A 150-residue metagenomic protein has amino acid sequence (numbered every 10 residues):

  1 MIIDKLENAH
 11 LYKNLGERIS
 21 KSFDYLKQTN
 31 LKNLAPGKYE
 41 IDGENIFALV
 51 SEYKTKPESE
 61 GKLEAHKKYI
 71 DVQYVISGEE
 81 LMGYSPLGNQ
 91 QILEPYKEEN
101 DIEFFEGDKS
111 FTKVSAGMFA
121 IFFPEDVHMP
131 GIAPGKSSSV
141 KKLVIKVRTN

Functional and structural regions predicted by a protein language model:
I2-L49, P57-E60, A65: A short, N-terminal "cap"/entry segment at the start of jelly-roll beta-barrel domains of the cupin/DSBH fold
G43-N45, A65-Y69, V75-S77, K97 (+2 more regions): Short connector loops at helix/strand junctions that flank enzyme active sites, especially segments positioning acidic
A48-H66, I76-Q90: Conserved short histidine dyad/triad with adjacent acidic residue
K68, F104-K109: Short alpha-helix capping/helix-loop boundary micro-motifs
K68-E80, G88, P95-N100, K146-V147: Short, conserved beta-strand element in jelly-roll/cupin
K113-I132: Conserved metal-binding segment of the jelly-roll/cupin
F119-I121, S137-N150: A short hydrophobic beta-strand segment most commonly corresponding to one strand of the jelly-roll/cupin
